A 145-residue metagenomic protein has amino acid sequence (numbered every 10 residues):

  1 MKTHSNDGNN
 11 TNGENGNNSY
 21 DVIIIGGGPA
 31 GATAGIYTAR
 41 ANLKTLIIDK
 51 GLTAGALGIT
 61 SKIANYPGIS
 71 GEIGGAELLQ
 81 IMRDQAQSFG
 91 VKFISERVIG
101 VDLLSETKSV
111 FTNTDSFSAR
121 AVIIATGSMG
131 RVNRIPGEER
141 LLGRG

Functional and structural regions predicted by a protein language model:
M1-I25, A41, F93-G145: FAD-binding core/adjacent interface of flavoenzyme oxidoreductases
Y20-F89: Beta1-alpha1 glycine-rich phosphate/pyrophosphate-binding loop at the start of Rossmann-like nucleotide-binding domains
